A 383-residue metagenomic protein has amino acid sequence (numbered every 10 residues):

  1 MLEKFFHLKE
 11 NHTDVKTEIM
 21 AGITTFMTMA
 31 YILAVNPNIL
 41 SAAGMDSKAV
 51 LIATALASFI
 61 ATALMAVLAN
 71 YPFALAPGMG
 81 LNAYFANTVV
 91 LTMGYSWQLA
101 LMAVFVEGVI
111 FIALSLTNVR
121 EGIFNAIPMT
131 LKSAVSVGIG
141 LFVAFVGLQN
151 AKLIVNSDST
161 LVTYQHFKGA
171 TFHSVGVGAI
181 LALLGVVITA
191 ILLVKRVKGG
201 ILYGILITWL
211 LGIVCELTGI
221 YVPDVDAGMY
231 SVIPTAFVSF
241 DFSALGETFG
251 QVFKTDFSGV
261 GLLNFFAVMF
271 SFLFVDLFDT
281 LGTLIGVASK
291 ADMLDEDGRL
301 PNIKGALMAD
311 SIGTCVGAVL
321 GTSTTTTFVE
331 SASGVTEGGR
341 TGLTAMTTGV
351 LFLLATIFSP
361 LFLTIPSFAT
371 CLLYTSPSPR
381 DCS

Functional and structural regions predicted by a protein language model:
M1-A49, I205, W209, I213-I303: Helix-loop-helix hairpins and the membrane-proximal interhelical loops of multi-pass alpha-helical transport proteins
L2-I32, N36, G80-N87, L91-T92 (+2 more regions): Helix-loop-helix junctions within the multi-pass membrane cores of secondary transporters/permeases
S41-G44, T88-W97, A126-T130, L141-G185 (+1 more regions): Inter-helical loop and helix-membrane interface segments of multi-pass membrane transporters/permeases
M45-L56, Q98-V109, A170-I180, T364-L372: Structural signature of hydrophobic alpha-helical transmembrane segments
N82-N87, K132-A144, T208-E216, S376: Small-residue-rich segments of transmembrane alpha-helices in multi-pass membrane proteins, especially helix faces
V104-V106, V135, L181-V187, G200-L211 (+1 more regions): Hydrophobic mid-bilayer segments of alpha-helices in multi-pass membrane transport proteins, especially secondary
V109-I127, Q149-L153, L184-K198: Membrane-water interface regions at transmembrane-helix termini and the short interhelical loops of multi-pass membrane
Y374-C382: Single conserved hydrophobic/aromatic residue that forms the stacking wall/gate of nucleotide- or nucleobase-binding
